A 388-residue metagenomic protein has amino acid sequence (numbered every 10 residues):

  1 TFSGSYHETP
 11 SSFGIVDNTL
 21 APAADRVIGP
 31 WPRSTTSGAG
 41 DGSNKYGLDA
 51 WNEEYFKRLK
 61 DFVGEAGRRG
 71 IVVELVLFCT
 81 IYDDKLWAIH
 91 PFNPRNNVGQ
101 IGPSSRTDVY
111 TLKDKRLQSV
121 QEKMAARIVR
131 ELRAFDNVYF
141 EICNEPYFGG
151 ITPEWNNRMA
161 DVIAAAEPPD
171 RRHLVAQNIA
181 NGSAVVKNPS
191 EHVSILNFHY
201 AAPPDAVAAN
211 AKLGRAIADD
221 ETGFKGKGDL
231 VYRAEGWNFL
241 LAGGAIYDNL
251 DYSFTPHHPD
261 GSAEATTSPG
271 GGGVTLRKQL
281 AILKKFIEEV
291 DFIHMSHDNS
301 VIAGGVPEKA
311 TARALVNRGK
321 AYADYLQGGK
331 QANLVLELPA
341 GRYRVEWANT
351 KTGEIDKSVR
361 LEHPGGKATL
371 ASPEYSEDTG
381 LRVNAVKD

Functional and structural regions predicted by a protein language model:
T1-V193: Active-site mouth of glycoside hydrolases
R68, L213, R318-G319: Short, well-ordered loop/turn elements at secondary-structure boundaries
V73, I217, V345: Hydrophobic anchor at the start of a short beta-strand that flanks the dinucleotide cofactor-binding loop
L117, R360-L361: Active-site signature of cysteine proteases
V120-K123, F135-K278: Extracellular glycoside hydrolase catalytic/binding regions
I128-E131, S183-P189, A206-A208, A312-R313 (+2 more regions): Short, flexible, glycine/charge-rich loop motifs used to bind or transfer phosphoryl groups or to couple energy/partner
Y232-V359, A371-D388: Aromatic- and carboxylate-lined catalytic core of secreted/periplasmic carbohydrate-active enzymes
G366-A368: Short strand-edge motifs at loop-to-beta-strand transitions and within beta-strands of extracellular beta-rich domains
